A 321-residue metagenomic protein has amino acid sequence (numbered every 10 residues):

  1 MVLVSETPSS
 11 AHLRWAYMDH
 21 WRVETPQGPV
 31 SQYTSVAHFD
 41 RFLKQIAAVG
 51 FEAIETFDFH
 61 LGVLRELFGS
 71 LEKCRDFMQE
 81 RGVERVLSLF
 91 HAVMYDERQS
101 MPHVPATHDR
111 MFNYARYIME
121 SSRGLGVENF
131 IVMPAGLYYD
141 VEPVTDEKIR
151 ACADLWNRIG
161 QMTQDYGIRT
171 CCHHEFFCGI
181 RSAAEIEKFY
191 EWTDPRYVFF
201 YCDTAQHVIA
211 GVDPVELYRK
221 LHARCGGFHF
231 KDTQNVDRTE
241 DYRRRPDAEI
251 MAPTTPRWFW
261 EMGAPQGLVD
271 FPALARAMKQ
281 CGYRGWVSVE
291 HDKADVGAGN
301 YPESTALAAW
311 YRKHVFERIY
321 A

Functional and structural regions predicted by a protein language model:
M1-V127, E147, N157, P195 (+2 more regions): N-terminal pre-domain/capping segments
P8-H12, W21, Q27-P29, A53-I54 (+3 more regions): Acidic/histidine-rich catalytic cores of soluble enzymes
A16-H20, E55-F57, V86-H91, F130-P134 (+4 more regions): A cross-family glycoside hydrolase active-site/sugar-binding cleft signature
S31-V36, F57-L71, M94-Q99, D109-M111 (+6 more regions): Acidic-and-aromatic substrate-binding clefts and catalytic sites of carbohydrate-active enzymes
E80-G82, L125, D165-Y166, R196 (+2 more regions): Helix C-cap/helix->beta junction micro-motif
I118-P143, Y166-E175, S288-V289: Active-site groove signature of glycoside hydrolases
Y139-W156, M162: Active-site cleft segment of glycoside hydrolase catalytic domains centered on the general acid/base Glu
P265-Q280: A short, acidic, amphipathic alpha-helical segment used as a generic capping/interface helix at domain edges
